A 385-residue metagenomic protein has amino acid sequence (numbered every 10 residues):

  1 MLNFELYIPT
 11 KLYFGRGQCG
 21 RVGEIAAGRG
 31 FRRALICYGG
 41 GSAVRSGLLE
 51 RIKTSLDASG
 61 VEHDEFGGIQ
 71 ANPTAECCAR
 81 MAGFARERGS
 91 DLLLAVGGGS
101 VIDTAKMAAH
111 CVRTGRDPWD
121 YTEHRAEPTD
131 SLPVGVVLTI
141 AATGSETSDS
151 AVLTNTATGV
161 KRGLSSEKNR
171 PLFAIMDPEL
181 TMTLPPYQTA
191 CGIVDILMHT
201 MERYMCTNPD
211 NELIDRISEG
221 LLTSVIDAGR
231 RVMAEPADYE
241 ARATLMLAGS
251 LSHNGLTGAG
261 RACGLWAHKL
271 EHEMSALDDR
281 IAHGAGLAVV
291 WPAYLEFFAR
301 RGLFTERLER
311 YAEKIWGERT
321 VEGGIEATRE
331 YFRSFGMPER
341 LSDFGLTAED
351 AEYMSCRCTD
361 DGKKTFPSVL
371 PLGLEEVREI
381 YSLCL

Functional and structural regions predicted by a protein language model:
M1-L92, L341: ATP/NTP phosphate-donor binding region
G20, C111-D210, E306: A glycine/threonine-rich phosphate-anchoring loop and its flanking beta-alpha core in nucleotide/phosphate-binding
Y38-G40, V96-G98, A248: Glycine-rich beta-strand-to-loop/alpha-helix junction loops that act as flexible
R51-I52, M81-A82, V101-T114, T147-S148: Short Gly/Thr/Asp-enriched flexible loops that form oxyanion-binding sites at enzyme active sites
S90-K106, T139-S145, R280-I281: Glycine/serine-rich anion-binding loops at beta->alpha junctions that coordinate negatively charged ligand groups
R203, T207-A327: Active-site segments that bind and position negatively charged phosphate/pyrophosphate groups
A312-L385: C-terminal charged capping/lid subdomain of soluble metabolic enzymes
